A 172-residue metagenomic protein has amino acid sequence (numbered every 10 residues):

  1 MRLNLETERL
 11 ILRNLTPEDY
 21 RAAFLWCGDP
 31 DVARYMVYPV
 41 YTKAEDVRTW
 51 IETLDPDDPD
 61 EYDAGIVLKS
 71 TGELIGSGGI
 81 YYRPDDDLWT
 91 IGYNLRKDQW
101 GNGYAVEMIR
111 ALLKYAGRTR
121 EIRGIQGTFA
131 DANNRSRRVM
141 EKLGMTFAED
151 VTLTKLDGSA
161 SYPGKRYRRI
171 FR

Functional and structural regions predicted by a protein language model:
M1-R34, V67-R172: Acyl-donor (CoA/ACP) binding surface of acyl/acetyltransferases
D31-T53: Conserved GNAT-fold acetyl-CoA-binding loop/helix
P39-V40, D63, L156: Sparse recognition of residues in long alpha-helices and their boundaries
E52-G65: A short helix-loop-beta-strand connector motif used in the catalytic cores of GNAT acetyltransferases and, in some
